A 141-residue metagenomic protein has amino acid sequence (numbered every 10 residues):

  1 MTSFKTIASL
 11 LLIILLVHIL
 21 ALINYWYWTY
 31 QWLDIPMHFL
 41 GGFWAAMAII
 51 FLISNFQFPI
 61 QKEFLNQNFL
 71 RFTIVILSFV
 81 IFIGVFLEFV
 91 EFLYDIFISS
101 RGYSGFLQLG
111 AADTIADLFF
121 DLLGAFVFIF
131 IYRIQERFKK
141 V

Functional and structural regions predicted by a protein language model:
M1-A112, L122-V141: Bulky hydrophobic segments
